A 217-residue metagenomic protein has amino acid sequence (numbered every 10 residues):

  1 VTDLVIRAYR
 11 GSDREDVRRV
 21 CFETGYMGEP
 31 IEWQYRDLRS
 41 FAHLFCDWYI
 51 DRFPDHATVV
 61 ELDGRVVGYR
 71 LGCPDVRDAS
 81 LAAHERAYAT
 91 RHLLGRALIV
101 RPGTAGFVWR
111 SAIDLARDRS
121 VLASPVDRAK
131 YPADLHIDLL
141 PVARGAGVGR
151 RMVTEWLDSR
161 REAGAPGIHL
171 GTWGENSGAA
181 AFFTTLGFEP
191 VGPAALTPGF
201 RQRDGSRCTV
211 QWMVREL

Functional and structural regions predicted by a protein language model:
V5-R19: A short beta-loop-alpha structural element at the N-terminal edge of CoA-dependent acyl/N-acetyltransferase catalytic
Y26-F45, A83-H92: Conserved GNAT-fold acetyl-CoA-binding loop/helix
Q34-A57, D63, S120: Active-site rim helix/loop that mediates acceptor-substrate recognition in acyltransferases
R77, G171, T184, E189-G205 (+1 more regions): Conserved catalytic-core motifs of GNAT/GCN5-like acyltransferases
R77-H136, F200-D204: Conserved acyl-donor/pantetheine-binding loop and adjacent beta-alpha core of acyl/acetyltransferases and related
Y131, R160-W173: Conserved GNAT acetyl-CoA-binding A-motif
D134-R144, L170-A180, L196-P198: Conserved beta-strand-loop-alpha-helix junction that forms the acyl-donor binding cleft
L139, G145-S159, A181-T185: Conserved acetyl-CoA-binding loop-helix of GNAT-fold acetyltransferases
